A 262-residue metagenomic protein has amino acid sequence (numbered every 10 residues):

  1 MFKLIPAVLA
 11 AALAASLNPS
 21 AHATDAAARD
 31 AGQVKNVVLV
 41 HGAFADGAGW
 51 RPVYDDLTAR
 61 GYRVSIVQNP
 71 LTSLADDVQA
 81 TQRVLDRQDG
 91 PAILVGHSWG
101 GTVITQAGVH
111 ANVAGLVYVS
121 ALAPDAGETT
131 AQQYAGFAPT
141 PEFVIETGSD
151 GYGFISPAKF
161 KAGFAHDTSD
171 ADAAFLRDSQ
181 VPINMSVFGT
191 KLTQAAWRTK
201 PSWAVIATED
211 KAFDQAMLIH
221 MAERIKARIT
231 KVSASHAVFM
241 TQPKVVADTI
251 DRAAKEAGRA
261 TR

Functional and structural regions predicted by a protein language model:
A7-S16: Bacterial N-terminal signal peptides
G32-L74: Conserved HGGG/HGGXW glycine-rich cap/lid loop of the alpha/beta-hydrolase fold
A59, R63-I93, A107-H110, A131-A135: Active-site loop/oxyanion-hole signature of alpha/beta-hydrolase fold enzymes
V95-G100, I104: Gly/Ala-rich beta-loop-alpha elbow adjacent to hydrolase catalytic centers
N112-P157, N184-K191, M221: Flexible "cap/lid" loop of the alpha/beta hydrolase fold
F175-A196: Active-site nucleophile elbow and catalytic-triad environment of alpha/beta-hydrolase enzymes
A204-I206: Short beta-strand/loop motif that positions the catalytic acidic residue of the alpha/beta-hydrolase fold
T208-A234, M240, D248, R252-A253: Conserved loop-alpha-helix segment in the C-terminal half of the alpha/beta-hydrolase fold that carries the catalytic
